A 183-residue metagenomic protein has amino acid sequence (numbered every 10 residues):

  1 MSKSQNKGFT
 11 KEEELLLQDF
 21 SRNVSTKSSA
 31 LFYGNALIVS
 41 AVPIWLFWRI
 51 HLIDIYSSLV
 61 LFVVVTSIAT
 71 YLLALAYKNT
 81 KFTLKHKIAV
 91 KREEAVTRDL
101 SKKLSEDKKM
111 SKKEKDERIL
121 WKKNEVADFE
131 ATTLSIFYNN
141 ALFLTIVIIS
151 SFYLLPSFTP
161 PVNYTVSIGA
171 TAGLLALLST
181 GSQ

Functional and structural regions predicted by a protein language model:
M1-L52: Cytosolic-side membrane-entry/anchor segment at the start of a transmembrane helix
T26-L31, K112-V147, S151-P156: Loop-to-transmembrane boundary segments
N35-K91: Hydrophobic alpha-helical membrane-embedded segments
N35-V39, V64, I68, F137-S150 (+1 more regions): Hydrophobic alpha-helical cores of multi-pass transmembrane domains in eukaryotic membrane proteins
L46-I53, I149-S157: Juxtamembrane "helix-exit" motif on the non-cytosolic side of transmembrane helices
S57-F62, A131, S135, N139 (+1 more regions): Membrane-interface starts of transmembrane alpha-helices
K78-F129: Charge-rich cytosolic interhelical loops and cytosolic tails of multi-pass membrane proteins
S157-Q183: Alpha-helical transmembrane segments and their immediate juxtamembrane interface regions
